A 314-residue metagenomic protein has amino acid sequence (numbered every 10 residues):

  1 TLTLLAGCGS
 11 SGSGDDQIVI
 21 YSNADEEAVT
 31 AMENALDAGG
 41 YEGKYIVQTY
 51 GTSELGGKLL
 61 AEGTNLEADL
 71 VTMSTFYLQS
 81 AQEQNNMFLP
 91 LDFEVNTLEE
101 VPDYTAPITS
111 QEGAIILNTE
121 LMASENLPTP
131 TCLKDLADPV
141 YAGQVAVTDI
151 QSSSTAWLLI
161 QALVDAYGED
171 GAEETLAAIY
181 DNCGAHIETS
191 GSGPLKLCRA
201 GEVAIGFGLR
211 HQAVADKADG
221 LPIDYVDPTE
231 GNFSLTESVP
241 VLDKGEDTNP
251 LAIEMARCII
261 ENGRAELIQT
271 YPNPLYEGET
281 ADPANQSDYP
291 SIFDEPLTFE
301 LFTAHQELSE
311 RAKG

Functional and structural regions predicted by a protein language model:
T3-G7: C-terminal motif of bacterial Sec signal peptides marking the signal peptidase cleavage site
G9-S11: Bacterial signal peptide processing site
V19-I46, Y50, Q82, D216-K217: Short, polar/charged alpha-helical segment
S22-T30, Y50-E54, E67-E202: Extracytoplasmic ligand-binding site segments that recognize negatively charged/polar headgroups
L98, L176-Y180, I187-E188, D219-D243: Periplasmic-binding protein-like
I116-L121, L235-T248, L267-T270: A bilobed periplasmic-binding-protein/Venus flytrap-type ligand-binding module shared by bacterial periplasmic
V140-Q151, C258-T280: Periplasmic-binding protein-like
A281-G314: Extracellular/periplasmic bilobal clamshell ligand-binding domains
